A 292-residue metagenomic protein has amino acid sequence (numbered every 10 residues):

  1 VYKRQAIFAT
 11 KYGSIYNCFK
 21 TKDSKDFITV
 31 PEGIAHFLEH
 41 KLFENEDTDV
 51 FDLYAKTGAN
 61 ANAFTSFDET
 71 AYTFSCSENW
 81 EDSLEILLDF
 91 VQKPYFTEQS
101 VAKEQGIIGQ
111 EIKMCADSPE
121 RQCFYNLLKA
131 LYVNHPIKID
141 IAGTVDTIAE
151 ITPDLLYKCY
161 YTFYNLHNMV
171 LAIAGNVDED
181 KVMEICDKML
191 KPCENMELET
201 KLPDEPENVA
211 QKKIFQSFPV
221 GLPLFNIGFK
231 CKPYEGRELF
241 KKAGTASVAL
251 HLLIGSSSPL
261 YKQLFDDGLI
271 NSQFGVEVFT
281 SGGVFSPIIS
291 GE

Functional and structural regions predicted by a protein language model:
K3-D49, Y157-Q263: His/Glu-rich zincin catalytic helix
Q5, E69-A71, L222-L224, V284-S286: A generic structural signal for beta-strand entry/edge sites
I7-A9, N62, T73, L128-A130 (+5 more regions): Residues in well-ordered beta-strands of folded domains
S24, A71-S75, Y95, K113 (+2 more regions): Second-shell loop/turn segments in exported
E46-C159, D180, N271: Acidic/histidine-enriched segments that form metal/cofactor-coordinating and catalytic pocket/exosite environments
T57-G58, Q211-K213, Q273-F274: Short structured motifs
A63-S66, K138-D140, Y161-H167, F218-G221 (+1 more regions): Short, flexible turn/loop "capping" segments at secondary-structure junctions
N226-P233, L252-E292: A structural supersecondary motif
